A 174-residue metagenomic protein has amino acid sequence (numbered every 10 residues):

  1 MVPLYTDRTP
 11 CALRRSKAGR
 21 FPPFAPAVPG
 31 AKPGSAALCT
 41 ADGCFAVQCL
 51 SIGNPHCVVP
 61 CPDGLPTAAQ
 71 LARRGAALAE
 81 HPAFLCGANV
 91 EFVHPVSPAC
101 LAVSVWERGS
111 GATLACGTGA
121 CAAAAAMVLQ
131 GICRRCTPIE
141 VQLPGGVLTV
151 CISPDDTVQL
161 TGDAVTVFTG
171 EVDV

Functional and structural regions predicted by a protein language model:
M1-L114, A124-V174: Active-site proximal loop and beta-alpha junction motif in alpha/beta enzyme cores
